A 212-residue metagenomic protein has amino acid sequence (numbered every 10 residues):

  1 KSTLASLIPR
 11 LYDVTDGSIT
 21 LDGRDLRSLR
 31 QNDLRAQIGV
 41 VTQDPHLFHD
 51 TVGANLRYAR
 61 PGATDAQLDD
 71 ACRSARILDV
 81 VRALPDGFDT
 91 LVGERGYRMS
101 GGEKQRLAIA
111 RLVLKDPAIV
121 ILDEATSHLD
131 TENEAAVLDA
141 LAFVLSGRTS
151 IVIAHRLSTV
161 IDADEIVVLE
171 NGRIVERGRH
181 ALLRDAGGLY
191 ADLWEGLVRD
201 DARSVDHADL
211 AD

Functional and structural regions predicted by a protein language model:
P9: Helix-to-loop junction immediately C-terminal to a conserved catalytic motif
S18-G23, S28, R35, G53-E94 (+2 more regions): ABC ATPase nucleotide-binding domain helical subdomain, centered on the C-loop/LSGGQ "ABC signature"
A83, D139, R156, I161-D212: C-terminal portion of ABC ATPase nucleotide-binding domains
I109, I153: Hydrophobic anchor residue at the start of the ABC signature
L114-A118, G147: A short, proline-enriched helix->beta-strand linker immediately N-terminal to the Walker B motif in ABC-type P-loop
V120-D123: Catalytic Walker B motif of ABC-type/P-loop ATPase nucleotide-binding domains
F143-V152, V160: Conserved catalytic loops of ABC-family nucleotide-binding domains
